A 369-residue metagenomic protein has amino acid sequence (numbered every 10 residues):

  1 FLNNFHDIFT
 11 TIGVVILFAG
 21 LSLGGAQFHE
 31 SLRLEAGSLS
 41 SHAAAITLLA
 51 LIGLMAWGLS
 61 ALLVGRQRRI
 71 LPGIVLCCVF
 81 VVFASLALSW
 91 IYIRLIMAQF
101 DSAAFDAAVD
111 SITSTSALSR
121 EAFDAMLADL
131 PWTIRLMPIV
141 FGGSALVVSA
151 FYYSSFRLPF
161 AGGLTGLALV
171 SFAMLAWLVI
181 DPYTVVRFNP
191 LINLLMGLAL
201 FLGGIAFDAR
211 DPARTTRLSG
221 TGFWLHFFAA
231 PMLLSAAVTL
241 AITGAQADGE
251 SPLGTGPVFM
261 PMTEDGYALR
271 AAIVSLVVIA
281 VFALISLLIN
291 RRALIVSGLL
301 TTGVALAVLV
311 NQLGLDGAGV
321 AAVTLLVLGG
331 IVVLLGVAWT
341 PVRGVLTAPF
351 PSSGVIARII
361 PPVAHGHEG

Functional and structural regions predicted by a protein language model:
F1-G369: Alpha-helical multi-pass membrane segments and their bilayer interfacial helix-loop junctions
